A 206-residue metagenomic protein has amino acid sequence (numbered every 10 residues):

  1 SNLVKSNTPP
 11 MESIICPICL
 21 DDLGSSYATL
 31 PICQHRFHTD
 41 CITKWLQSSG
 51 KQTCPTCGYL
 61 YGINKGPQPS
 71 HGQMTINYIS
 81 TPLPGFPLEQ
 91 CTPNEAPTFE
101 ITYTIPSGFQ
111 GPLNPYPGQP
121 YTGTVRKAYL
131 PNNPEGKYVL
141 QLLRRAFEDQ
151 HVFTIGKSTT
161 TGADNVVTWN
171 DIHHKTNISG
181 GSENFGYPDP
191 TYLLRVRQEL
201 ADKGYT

Functional and structural regions predicted by a protein language model:
S1-N7: Extended, low-complexity, charged intrinsically disordered regions
N7-Q73: RING-type zinc-finger domain of E3 ubiquitin ligases
I14, Y61-T206: Non-catalytic localization and substrate-recognition regions of ubiquitin/SUMO ligases
